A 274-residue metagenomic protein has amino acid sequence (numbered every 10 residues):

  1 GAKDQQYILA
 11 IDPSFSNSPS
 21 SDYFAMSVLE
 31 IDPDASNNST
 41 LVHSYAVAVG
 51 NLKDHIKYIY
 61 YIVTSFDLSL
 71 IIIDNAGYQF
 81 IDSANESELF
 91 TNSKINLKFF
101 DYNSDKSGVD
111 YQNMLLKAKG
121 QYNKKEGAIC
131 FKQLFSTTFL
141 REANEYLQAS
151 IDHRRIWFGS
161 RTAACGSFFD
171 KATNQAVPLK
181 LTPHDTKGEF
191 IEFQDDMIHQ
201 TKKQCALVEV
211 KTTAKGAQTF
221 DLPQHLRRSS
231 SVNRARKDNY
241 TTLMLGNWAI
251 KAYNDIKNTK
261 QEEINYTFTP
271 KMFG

Functional and structural regions predicted by a protein language model:
G1-N103, R141, W157-G274: RNase H-like, metal-dependent nuclease domains and their acidic two-metal-ion catalytic environment used
L89-I156, A163-F168: Conserved beta-strand -> loop -> alpha-helix junction used to position metal-binding or nucleic-acid-contacting
